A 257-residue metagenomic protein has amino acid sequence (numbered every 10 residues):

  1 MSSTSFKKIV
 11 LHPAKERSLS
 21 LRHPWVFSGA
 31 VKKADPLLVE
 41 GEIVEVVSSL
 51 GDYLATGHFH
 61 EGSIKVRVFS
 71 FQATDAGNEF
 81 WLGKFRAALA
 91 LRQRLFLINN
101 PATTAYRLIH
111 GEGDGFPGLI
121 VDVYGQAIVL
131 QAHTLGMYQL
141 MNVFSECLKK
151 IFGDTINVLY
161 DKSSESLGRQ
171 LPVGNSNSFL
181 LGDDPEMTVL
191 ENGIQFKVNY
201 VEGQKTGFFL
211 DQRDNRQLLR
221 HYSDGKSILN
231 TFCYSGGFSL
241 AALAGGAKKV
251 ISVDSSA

Functional and structural regions predicted by a protein language model:
M1-G125: Non-catalytic accessory regions of SAM-dependent methyltransferases
L11, V46, A55, I128-Q131 (+2 more regions): Short hydrophobic-aromatic micro-motifs
E61, G136-Y138, Q204-K205: Short, surface-exposed beta-strand-loop junctions and turns on beta-sheet-rich folds
K65-V68, N78-E79, Q131, Q139-V143 (+1 more regions): A short, polar/proline- and glycine-enriched secondary-structure boundary/capping micro-motif
G83, A87-R94, G153-L171, R220-A247 (+1 more regions): A short, charged
I109-D122, M141-F209, Q217: Non-catalytic substrate-recognition/targeting regions of SAM-dependent transferases
G125-M137: A short interface-forming secondary-structure element
F179-A257: Rossmann-like S-adenosyl-L-methionine
